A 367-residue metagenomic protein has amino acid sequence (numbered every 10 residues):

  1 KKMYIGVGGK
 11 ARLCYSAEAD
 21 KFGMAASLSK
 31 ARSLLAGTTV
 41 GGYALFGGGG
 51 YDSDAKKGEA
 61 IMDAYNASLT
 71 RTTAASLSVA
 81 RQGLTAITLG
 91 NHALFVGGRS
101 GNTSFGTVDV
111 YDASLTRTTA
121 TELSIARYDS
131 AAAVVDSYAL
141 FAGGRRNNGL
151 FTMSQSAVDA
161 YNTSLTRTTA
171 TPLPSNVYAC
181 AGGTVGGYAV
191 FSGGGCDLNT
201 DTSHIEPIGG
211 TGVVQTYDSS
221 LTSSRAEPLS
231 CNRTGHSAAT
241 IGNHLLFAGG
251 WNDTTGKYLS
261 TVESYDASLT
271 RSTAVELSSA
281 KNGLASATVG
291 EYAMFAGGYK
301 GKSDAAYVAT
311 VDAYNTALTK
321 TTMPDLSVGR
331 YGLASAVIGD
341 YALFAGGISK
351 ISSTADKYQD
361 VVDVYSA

Functional and structural regions predicted by a protein language model:
K2-A367: Kelch-like beta-propeller repeat domains
